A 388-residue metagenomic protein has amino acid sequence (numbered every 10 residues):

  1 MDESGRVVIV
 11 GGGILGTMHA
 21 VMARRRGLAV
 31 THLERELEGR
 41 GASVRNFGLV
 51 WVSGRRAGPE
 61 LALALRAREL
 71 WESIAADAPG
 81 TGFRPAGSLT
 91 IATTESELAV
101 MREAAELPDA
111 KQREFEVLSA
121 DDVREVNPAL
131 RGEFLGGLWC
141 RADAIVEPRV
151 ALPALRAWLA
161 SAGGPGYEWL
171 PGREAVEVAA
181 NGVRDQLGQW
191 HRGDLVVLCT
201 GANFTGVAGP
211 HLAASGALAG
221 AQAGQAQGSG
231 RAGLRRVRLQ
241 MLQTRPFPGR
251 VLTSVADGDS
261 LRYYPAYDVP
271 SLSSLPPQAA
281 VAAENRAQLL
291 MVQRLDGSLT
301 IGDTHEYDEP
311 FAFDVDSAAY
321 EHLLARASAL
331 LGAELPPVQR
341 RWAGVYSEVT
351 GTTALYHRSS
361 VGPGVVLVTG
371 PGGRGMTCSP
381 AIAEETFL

Functional and structural regions predicted by a protein language model:
D2-G13: Beta1/beta-strand and adjacent pyrophosphate-binding region of the FAD-binding site in flavoprotein oxidoreductases
M18, D185-R294, F313: Flavin-dependent oxidoreductases
R25-V44: Glycine-rich FAD pyrophosphate-binding loop
F47-V126: Dinucleotide-binding Rossmann-like beta1-alpha1 core, especially the glycine-rich loop that anchors the ADP
A62-L63, I91-V100, L138-A157, D314-A319 (+1 more regions): Short beta-strand to alpha-helix junction loop
G80-T90, V117, R124-A162, T304-D308 (+1 more regions): Helix-loop-beta segment of a Rossmann-like dinucleotide-binding subdomain
E168-G182: A conserved short coil-to-beta-strand element within the FAD-binding core of flavoproteins
R286, Y307-L388: C-terminal catalytic lobe of FAD-dependent flavoproteins
